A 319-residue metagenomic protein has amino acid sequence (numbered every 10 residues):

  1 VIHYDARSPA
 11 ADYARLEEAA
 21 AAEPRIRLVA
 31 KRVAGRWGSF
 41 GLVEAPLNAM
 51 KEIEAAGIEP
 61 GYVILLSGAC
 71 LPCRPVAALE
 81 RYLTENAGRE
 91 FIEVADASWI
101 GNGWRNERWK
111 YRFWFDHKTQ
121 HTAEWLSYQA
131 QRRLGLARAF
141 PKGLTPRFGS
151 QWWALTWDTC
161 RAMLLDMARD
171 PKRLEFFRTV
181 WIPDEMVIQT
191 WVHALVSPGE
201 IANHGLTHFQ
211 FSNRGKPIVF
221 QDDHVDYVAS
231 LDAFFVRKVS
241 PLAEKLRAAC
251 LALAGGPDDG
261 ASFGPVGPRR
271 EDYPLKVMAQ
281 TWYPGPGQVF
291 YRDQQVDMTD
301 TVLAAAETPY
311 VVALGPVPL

Functional and structural regions predicted by a protein language model:
V1-L319: ER/Golgi luminal nucleotide-sugar-dependent glycosyltransferases, focusing on the catalytic module
